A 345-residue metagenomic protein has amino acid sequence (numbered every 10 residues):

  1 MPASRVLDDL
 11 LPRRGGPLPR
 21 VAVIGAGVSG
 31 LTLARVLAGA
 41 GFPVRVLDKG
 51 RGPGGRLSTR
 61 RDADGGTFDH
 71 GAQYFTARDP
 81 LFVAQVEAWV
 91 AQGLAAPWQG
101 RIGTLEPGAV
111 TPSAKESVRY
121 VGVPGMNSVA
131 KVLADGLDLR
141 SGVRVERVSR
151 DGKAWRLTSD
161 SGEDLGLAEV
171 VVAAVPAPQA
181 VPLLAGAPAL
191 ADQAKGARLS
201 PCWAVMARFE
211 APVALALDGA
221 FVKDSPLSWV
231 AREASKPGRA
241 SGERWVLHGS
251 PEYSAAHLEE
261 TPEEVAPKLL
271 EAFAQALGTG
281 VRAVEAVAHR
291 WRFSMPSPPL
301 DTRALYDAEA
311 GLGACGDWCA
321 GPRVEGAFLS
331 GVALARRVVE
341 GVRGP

Functional and structural regions predicted by a protein language model:
P19-L47, A335, V339: N-terminal Rossmann-like FAD-binding beta1-loop-alpha1 element of flavoenzymes
A38-A63: Glycine-rich FAD pyrophosphate-binding loop
G54, A63-D64, A168-D218, T279-V281: Central helical "cap/lid" subdomain
T59-I102: N-terminal FAD cofactor-binding segment of flavoenzymes
Y74-R78, V110-V132, E259-V265: Short beta-strand to alpha-helix junction loop
S141-W155: A conserved short coil-to-beta-strand element within the FAD-binding core of flavoproteins
M206-L258, E264, K268-L277: Active-site substrate-recognition segment that forms the wall of the catalytic cavity or substrate channel
P267, A274-A310: Flavin (FAD/FMN) cofactor-binding core of flavoprotein oxidoreductases
